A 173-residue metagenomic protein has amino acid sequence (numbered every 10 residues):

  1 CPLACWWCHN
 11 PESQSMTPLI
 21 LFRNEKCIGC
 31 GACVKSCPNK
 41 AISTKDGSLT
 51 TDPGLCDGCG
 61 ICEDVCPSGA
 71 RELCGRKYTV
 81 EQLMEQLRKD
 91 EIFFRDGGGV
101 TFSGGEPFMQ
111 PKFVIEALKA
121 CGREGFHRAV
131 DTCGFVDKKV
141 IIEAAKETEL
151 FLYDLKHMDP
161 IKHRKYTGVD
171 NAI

Functional and structural regions predicted by a protein language model:
C1, P11, P53-G54, G69 (+5 more regions): Fold-independent oxyanion-binding glycine-rich loops and adjacent beta-strand/coil segments at enzyme active sites
C1-C8, A172-I173: Short intrinsically disordered, low-complexity coil segments enriched in acidic
P2, N24-V34, P53-E63: Residues immediately within or flanking Cys/His clusters that coordinate Zn2+ in small zinc-binding modules
W6-M16, A32-T50, I61-R76: Iron-sulfur cluster-binding cysteine motifs and their immediate structural context in ferredoxin-like electron-transfer
H9, I28, S103: Residues at the beta-strand->loop junction immediately N-terminal to the Walker
S15, F22-R23, E72, R164-D170: Short glycine-enriched, charge-decorated loop/helix-capping segments at active-site entrances that position
D46, L55, R76-Q82, Q86: FAD-binding FR-type
E81-I173: Conserved AdoMet/S-adenosylmethionine-binding subsite of the radical SAM
